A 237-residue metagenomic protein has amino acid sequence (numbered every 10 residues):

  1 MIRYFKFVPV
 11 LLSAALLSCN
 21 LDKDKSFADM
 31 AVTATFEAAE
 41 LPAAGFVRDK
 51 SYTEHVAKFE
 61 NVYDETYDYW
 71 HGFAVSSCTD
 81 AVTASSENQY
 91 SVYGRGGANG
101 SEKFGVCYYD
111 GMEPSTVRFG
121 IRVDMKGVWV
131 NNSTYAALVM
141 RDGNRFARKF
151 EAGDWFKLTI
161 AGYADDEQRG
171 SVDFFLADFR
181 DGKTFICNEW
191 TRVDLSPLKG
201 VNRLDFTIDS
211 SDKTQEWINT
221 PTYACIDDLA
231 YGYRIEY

Functional and structural regions predicted by a protein language model:
I2, A14-E40, G232-Y237: Bacterial Sec-dependent N-terminal signal peptides
R3-V10: Sec-dependent signal peptide recognition, specifically the positively charged N-region followed immediately by
S26-G120: N-terminal targeting leaders for non-cytosolic proteins
A44-G45, S133-L138, D212-Q215: Short catalytic/ligand-binding loop motif for oxyanion handling, primarily in non-cytosolic enzymes, centered on
Y108-M112, K126, V130-M140: Secretory/extracellular carbohydrate-interaction modules and structurally similar beta-sandwich "look-alikes"
G120-G127, V201: Extended extracellular/luminal ectodomain segments enriched in beta-structured repeat modules
V139-L158: Short coil-to-beta strand junction motifs in C2/discoidin
L158-Y237: Terminal, low-complexity interaction segments
